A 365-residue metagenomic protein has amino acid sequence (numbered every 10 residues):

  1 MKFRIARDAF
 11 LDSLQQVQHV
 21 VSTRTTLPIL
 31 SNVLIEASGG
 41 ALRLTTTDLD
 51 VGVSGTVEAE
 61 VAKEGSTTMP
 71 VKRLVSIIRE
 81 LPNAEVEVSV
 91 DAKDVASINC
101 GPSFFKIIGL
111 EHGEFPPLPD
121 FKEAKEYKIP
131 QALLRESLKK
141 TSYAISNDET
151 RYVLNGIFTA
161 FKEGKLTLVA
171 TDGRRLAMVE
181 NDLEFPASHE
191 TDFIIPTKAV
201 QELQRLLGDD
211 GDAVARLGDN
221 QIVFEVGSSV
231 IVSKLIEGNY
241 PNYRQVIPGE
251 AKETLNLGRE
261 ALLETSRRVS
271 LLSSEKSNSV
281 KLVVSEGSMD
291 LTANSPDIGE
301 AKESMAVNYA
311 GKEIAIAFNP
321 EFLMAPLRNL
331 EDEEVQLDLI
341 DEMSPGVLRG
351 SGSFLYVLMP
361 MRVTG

Functional and structural regions predicted by a protein language model:
M1-G365: Structural preference for solvent-exposed beta-strand-turn elements and adjacent flexible terminal/loop segments within
